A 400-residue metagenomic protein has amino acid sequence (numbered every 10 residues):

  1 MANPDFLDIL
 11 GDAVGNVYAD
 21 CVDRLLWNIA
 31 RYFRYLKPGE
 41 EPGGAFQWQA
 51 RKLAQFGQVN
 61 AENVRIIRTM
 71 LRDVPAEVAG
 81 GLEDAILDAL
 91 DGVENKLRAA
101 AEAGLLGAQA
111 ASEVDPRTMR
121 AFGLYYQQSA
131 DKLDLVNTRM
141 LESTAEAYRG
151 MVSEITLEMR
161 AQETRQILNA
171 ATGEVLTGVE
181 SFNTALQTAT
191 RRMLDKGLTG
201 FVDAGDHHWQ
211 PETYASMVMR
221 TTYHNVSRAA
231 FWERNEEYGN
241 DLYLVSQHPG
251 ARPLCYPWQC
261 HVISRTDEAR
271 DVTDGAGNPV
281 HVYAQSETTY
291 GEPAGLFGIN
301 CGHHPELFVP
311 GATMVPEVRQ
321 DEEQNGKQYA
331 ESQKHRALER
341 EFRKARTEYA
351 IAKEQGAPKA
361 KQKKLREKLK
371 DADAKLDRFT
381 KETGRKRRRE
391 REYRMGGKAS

Functional and structural regions predicted by a protein language model:
M1-T188, G311-A312, P316-S400: N-terminal leader/targeting and assembly helices and adjacent pre-domain segments
I155-M217, A229-E233, E237-Y238: A charged, amphipathic alpha-helical module
L157-L168, L198-T199, C260-T273, K353: Short regulatory "switch" loops immediately downstream of catalytic or recognition motifs within protein catalytic
A189, M193, M219, Y243-V245 (+4 more regions): Generic structural hydrophobic/aromatic packing signal, biased to beta-strands
T190-M193, Y223-A230, R234, Y349 (+2 more regions): Hydrophobic, Leu/Ile/Phe/Ala-enriched alpha-helical segments that form helix-helix packing faces
F201, W209-P310, M314, V318-D321: Acidic, glycine-rich two-metal-ion catalytic cores of nucleic acid-processing enzymes
